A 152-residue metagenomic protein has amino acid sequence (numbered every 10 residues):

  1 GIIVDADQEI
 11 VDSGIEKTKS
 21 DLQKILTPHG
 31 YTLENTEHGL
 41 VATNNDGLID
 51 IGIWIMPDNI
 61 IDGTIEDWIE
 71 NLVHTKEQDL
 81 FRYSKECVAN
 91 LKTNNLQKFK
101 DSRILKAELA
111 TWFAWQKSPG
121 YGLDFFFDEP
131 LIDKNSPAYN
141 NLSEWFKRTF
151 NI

Functional and structural regions predicted by a protein language model:
A6-I152: C-terminal accessory helical subdomains adjacent to catalytic cores in phosphodiester- and nucleotide-handling enzymes
